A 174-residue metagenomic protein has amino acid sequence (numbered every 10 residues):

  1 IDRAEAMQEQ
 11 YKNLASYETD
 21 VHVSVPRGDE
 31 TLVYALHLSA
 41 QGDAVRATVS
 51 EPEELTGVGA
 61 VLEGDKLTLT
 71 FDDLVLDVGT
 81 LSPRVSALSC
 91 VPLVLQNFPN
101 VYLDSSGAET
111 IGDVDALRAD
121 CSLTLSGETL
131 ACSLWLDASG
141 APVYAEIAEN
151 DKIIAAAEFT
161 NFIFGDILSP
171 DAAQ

Functional and structural regions predicted by a protein language model:
I1-S39, L168-Q174: N-terminal leader/targeting segments and the immediate start of mature chains
K12, V21, V25, L69-L125: Flexible, processing/modification-adjacent segments and terminal tails in exported/periplasmic/extracellular proteins
N13-S16, G57-G59, D113: A glycine-biased structural micro-motif
E18-T19, G42, A60-G64, E146-I147 (+1 more regions): Extended beta-sheet lipid-handling architectures
R27-T31, S50-T56, S126-T129, K152-I154: Solvent-exposed loop/turn segments connecting transmembrane beta-strands in outer-membrane beta-barrel proteins
A35-C90, A155: An acidic-aromatic
D104-Q174: Gly/Pro-enriched, hydrophobic low-complexity segments that function as extracytoplasmic propeptides/linkers
